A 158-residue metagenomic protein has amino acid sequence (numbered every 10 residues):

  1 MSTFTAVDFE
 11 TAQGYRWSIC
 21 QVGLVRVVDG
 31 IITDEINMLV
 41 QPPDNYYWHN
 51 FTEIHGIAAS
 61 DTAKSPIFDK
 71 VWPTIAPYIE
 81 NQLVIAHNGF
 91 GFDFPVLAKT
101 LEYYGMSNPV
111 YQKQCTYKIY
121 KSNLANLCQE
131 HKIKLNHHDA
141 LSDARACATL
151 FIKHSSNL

Functional and structural regions predicted by a protein language model:
S2, A148-L158: Acidic two-metal-ion nuclease catalytic site recognized across multiple nuclease folds, prominently DnaQ/RNase D-T
S2-V110, L124-H138: Conserved non-catalytic scaffold segment of RNase H-like nuclease domains
V7, Q114, S142: Active-site flanking residues adjacent to catalytic metal/cofactor-binding acidic residues
V96, A146-T149: Amphipathic alpha-helical interaction segments
Y111-I119: Histidine/lysine/aspartate-rich catalytic loop segments that bind and position anionic ligands
K118, Q129, T149-I152: Generic alpha-helical structural context detector
